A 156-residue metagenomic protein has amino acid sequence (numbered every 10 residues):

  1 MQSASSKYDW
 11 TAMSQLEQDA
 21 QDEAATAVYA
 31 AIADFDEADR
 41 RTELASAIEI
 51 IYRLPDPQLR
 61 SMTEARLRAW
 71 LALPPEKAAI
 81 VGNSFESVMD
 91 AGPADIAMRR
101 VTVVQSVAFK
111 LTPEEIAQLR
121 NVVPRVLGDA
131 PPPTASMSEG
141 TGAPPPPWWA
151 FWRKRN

Functional and structural regions predicted by a protein language model:
M1-N156: Short amphipathic alpha-helical interaction elements located at domain edges and within/adjacent to intrinsically
